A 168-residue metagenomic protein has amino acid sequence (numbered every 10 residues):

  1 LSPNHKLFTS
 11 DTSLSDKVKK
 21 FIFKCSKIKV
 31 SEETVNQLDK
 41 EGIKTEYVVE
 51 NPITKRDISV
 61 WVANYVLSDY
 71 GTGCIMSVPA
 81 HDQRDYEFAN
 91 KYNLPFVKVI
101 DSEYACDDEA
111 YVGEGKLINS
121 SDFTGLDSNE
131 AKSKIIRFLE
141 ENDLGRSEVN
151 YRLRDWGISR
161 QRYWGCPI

Functional and structural regions predicted by a protein language model:
L1-F96, D101: NTP-handling and nucleic-acid-processing catalytic cores
C74-I168: Residue patterns forming the tRNA-binding/recognition surfaces of aminoacyl-tRNA synthetases and related DALR
